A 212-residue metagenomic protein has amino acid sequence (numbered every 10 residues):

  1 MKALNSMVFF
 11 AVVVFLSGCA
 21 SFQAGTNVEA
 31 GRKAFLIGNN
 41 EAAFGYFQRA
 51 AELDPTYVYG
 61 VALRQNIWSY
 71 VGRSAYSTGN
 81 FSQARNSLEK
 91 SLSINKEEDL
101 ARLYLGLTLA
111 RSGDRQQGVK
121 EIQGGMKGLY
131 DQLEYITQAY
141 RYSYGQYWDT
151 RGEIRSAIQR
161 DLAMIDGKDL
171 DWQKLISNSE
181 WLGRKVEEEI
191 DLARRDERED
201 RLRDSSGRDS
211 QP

Functional and structural regions predicted by a protein language model:
A51, D99, L107-E134, Q159-G167: TPR/TPR-like (Sel1-like) alpha-helical repeat modules
Q132-P212: Terminal, low-structured helical/coil segments at or just beyond the last alpha-helical repeat
